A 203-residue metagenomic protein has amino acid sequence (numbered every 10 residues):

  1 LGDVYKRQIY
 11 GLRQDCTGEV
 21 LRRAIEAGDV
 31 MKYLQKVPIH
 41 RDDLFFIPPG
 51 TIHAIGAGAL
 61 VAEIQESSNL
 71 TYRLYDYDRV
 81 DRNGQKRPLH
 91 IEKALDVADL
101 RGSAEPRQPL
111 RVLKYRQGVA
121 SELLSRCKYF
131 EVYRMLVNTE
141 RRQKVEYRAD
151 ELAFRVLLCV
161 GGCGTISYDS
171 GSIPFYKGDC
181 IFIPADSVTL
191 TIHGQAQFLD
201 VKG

Functional and structural regions predicted by a protein language model:
L1-Y5: Short, small-residue-biased leader/transition segments that mark boundaries at the very start of proteins
Y10-Y33, A62-S103, L199-G203: Double-stranded beta-helix
K32, H40, E140-R155: A short beta-loop-beta micro-motif enriched in histidine and acidic residues
L34-F45, Y168-D186: Short acidic-glycine-tyrosine-enriched beta hairpin
L44-A54, V61, N69-L70, C180-I181 (+1 more regions): Histidine-centered metal-chelating micro-motifs
I52-A57, A62-Q65, V145-Y147, T165-S167 (+1 more regions): Short beta-strand His + acidic residue motifs that chelate non-heme Fe in jelly-roll/DSBH and cupin folds
Y72-Y147: C-terminal amphipathic alpha-helical segment
